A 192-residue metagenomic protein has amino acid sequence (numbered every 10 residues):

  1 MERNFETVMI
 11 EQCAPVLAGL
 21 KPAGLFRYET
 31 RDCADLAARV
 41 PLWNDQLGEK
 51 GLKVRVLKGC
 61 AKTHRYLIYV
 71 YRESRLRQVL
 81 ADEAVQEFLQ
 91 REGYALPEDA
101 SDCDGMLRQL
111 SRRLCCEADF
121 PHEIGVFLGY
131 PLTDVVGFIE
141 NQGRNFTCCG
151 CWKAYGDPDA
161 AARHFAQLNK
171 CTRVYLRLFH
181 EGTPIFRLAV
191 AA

Functional and structural regions predicted by a protein language model:
M1-D32: Short, extreme N-terminal leader segments that mark the start of a protein/domain
Q12-G19, R55-C60, R112-C116: Short, flexible, solvent-exposed loop/turn segments with mixed acidic/basic and small polar residues
K21-A23, T63-Y66, P121-E123: Short, surface-exposed beta-edge/turn micro-motifs
R31-A34, L47-G48: Conserved catalytic core of nucleotide polymerization and phosphodiester-bond processing enzymes
R39-S101: A glycine-rich, hydrophobic loop/mini-helix early in the fold
G93-H122: Internal catalytic-core helix/loop-beta-alpha segment that presents or stabilizes conserved functional determinants
F120-T147: Hydrophobic/aromatic-rich, well-ordered segments within soluble, folded domains that form packed cores
C151-A192: Long, compositionally biased
